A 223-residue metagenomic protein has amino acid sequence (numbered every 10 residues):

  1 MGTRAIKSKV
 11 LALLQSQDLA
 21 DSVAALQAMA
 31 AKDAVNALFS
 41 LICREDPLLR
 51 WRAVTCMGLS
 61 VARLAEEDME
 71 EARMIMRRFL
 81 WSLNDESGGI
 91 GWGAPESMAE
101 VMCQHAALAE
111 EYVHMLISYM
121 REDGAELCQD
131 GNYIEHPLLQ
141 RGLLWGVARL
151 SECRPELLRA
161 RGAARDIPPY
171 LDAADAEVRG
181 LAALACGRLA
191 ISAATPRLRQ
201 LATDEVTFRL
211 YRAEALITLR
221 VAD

Functional and structural regions predicted by a protein language model:
G2-L19, P47-G58, G89-P95, E135-A148: HEAT-repeat alpha-solenoid elements in large eukaryotic scaffold proteins
G2-Q15, L19-A20, R179, I191-D223: Eukaryotic acidic, Ser/Thr-rich intrinsically disordered low-complexity regions
Q15, G58-A62, A99-E100, L144 (+3 more regions): Structural signature of alpha-helical solenoid repeat scaffolds
D18, E45-L48, E86-G88, G124 (+3 more regions): Short inter-helical turns and helix N-cap capping residues of alpha-solenoid HEAT/ARM repeat scaffolds
S22, A53, A94, Q140-L143 (+3 more regions): Conserved hydrophobic register position within alpha-solenoid helical repeats
S22-A31, V61-A72, V101-Y112, S151-R161 (+1 more regions): Flexible loop/turn segments at the boundaries of HEAT repeats in alpha-solenoid HEAT proteins
A37-F39, M76-L80, Y112-M120, A164-P168 (+1 more regions): Buried hydrophobic core positions in alpha-solenoid tandem helical repeats
D123-Q140, V206-L219: Acidic, Ser/Thr- and Gly/Pro-rich intrinsically disordered linkers and low-complexity segments that flank or connect
